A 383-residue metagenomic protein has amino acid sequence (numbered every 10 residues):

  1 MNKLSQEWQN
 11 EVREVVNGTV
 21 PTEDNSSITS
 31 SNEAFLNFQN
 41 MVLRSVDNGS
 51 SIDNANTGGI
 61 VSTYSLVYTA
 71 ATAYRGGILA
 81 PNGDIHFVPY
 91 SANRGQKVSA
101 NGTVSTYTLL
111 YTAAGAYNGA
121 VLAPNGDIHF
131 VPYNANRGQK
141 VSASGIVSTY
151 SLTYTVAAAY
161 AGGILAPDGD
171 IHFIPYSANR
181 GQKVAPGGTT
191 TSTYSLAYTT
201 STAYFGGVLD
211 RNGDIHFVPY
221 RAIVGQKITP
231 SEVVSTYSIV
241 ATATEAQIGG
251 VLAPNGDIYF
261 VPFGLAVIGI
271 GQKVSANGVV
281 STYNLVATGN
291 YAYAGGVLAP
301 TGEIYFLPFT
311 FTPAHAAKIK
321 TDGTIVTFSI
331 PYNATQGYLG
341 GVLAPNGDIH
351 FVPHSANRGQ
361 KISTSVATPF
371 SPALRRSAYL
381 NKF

Functional and structural regions predicted by a protein language model:
M1-N56, V366-F383: Enriched but not universal
G49, N54-T72, A100-G115, A143-V156 (+5 more regions): Trp- and S/T/G-rich repeat-edge/linker motifs of beta-rich repeat architectures
A71-I78, A114-V121, A157-I164, S201-V208 (+3 more regions): Repeated scaffold domains used in trafficking and secretory/extracellular systems, primarily beta-propellers
I85-F87, I128-F130, I171-F173, I215-F217 (+3 more regions): Conserved beta-propeller blade signature
Y90, Y133, Y176, Y220 (+3 more regions): Short loop/turn segments immediately following the C-termini of beta-strands
R94-Q96, R137-Q139, R180-Q182, I223-Q226 (+3 more regions): A short loop-to-beta-strand structural motif that recurs across blades of beta-propeller domains
Y338-K382: Blade-level signature of beta-propeller repeat domains, shared across WD40, Kelch, NHL, RCC1 and BNR/Asp-box propellers
